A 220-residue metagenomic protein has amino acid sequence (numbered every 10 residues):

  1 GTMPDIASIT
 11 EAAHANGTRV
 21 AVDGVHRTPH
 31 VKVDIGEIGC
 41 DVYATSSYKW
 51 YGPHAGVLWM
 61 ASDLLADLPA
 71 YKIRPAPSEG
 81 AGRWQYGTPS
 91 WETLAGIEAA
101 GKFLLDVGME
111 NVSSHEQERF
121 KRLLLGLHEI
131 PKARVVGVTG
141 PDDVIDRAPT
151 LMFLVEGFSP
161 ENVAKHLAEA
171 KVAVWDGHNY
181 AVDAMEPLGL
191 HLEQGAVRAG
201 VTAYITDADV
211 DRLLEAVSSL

Functional and structural regions predicted by a protein language model:
G1-L220: Pyridoxal 5′-phosphate
